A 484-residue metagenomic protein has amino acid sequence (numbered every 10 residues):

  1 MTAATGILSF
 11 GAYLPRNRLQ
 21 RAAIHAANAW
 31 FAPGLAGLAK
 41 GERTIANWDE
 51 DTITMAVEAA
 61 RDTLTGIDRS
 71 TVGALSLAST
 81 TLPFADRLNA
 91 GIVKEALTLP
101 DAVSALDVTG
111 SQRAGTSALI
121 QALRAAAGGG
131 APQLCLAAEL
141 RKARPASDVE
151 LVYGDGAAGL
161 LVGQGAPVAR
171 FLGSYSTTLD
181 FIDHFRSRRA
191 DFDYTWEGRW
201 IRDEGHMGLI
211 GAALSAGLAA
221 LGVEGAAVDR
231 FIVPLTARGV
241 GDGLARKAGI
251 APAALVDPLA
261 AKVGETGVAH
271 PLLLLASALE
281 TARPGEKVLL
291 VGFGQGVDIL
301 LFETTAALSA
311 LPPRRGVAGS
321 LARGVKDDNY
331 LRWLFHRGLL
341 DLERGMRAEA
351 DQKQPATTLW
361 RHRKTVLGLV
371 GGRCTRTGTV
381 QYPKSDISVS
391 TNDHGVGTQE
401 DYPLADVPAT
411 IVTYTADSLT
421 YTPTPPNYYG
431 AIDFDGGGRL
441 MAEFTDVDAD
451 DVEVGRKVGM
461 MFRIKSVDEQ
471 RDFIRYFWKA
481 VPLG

Functional and structural regions predicted by a protein language model:
M1-T52, S147-E204, G208, R283 (+2 more regions): Condensing-enzyme catalytic core mediating Claisen C-C bond formation in acyl metabolism
V57, T81-L82, P100-A102, D107-G130 (+2 more regions): Claisen-condensing/thiolase-fold acyl-transfer catalytic domains that form or cleave C-C bonds in fatty acid
A59-G73, G211-D229, A248: Phosphate/pyrophosphate-binding loops at sites that engage ATP/ADP/AMP, CoA/4′-phosphopantetheine, polyphosphate
A348-T410: Cys/His-rich short segments
L419-A431, R475: Short aromatic-glycine-enriched beta-strand elements
Y429-D435, E443, K479-A480: Short, acidic/hydrophobic/Gly-rich beta-strand patch recurrent on exposed beta strands that often constitutes part
D446-M460: Short nucleic-acid-contacting surface segments enriched for D/E, G, S/T with interspersed K/R
M461-G484: OB-fold/S1-family single-stranded nucleic acid-binding modules
